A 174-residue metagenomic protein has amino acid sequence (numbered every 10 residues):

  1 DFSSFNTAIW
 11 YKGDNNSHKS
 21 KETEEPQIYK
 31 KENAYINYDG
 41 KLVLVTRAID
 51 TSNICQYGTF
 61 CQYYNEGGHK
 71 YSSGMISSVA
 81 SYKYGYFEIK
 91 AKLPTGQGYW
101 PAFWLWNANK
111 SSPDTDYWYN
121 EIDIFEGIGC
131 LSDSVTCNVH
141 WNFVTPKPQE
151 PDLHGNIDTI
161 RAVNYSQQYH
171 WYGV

Functional and structural regions predicted by a protein language model:
D1-V174: GH16 jelly-roll
